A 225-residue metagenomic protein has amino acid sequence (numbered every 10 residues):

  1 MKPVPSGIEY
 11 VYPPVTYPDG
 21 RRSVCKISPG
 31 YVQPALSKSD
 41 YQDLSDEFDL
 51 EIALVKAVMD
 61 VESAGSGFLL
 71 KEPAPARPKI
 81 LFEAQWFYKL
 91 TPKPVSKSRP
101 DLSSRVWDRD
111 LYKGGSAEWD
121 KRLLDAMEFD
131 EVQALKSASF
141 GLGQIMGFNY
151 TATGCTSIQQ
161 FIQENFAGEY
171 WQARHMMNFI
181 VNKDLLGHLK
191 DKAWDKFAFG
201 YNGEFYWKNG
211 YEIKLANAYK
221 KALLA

Functional and structural regions predicted by a protein language model:
M1-A225: Cell-wall glycan-active module
